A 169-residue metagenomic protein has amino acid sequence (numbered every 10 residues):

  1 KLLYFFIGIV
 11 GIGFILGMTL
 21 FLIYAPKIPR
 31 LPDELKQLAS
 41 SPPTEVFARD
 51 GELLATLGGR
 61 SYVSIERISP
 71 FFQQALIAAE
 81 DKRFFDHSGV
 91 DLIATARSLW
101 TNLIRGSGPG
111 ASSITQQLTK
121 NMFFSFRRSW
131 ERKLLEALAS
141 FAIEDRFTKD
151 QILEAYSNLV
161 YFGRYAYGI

Functional and structural regions predicted by a protein language model:
K1-I169: Juxtamembrane regions of bacterial inner-membrane/periplasmic proteins, predominantly the peptidoglycan biogenesis
